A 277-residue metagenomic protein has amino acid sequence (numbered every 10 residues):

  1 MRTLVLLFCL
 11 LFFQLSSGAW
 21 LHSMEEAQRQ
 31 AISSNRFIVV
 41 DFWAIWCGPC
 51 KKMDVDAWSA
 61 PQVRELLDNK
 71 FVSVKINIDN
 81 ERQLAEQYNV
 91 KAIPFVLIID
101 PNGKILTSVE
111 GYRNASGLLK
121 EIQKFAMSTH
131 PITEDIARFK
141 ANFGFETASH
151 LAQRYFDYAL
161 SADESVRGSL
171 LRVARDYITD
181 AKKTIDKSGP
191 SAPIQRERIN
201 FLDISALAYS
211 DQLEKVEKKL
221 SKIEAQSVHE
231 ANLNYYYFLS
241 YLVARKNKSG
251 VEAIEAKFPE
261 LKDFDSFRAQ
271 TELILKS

Functional and structural regions predicted by a protein language model:
G18-H22, M53-R82: Thiol-based oxidoreductase modules, predominantly thioredoxin-like and allied folds used for disulfide exchange
W20-F37: A short beta-strand-turn-helix
F37-I38, R82, Q87-I99: Structural micro-motif
F42-W58: Conserved redox-active cysteine motifs that mediate thiol-disulfide chemistry, especially di-cysteine Cys-X(1-2)-Cys
K91-P131: Non-catalytic, surface beta->alpha helical segment in thiol-disulfide oxidoreductase systems
A115-G168: Charged, amphipathic alpha-helical linkers/stalks
I132-F139, V166-I185, Q212-Q226, N247-L261: Alpha-helical repeat scaffolds
K140-D163, P190-Y209, H229-V243, A269-L273: Amphipathic alpha-helical repeat scaffolds of TPR domains
